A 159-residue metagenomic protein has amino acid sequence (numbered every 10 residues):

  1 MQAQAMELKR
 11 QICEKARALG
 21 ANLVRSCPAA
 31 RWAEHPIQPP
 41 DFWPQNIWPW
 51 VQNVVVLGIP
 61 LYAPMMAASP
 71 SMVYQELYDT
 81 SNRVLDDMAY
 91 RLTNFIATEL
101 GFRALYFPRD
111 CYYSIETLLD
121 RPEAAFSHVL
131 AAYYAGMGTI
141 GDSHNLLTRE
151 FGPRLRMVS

Functional and structural regions predicted by a protein language model:
M1-L85: Non-catalytic, usually N-terminal nucleic-acid engagement modules in DNA/RNA processing proteins
Q75-E76, T80-S159: Catalytic cores of enzyme domains
